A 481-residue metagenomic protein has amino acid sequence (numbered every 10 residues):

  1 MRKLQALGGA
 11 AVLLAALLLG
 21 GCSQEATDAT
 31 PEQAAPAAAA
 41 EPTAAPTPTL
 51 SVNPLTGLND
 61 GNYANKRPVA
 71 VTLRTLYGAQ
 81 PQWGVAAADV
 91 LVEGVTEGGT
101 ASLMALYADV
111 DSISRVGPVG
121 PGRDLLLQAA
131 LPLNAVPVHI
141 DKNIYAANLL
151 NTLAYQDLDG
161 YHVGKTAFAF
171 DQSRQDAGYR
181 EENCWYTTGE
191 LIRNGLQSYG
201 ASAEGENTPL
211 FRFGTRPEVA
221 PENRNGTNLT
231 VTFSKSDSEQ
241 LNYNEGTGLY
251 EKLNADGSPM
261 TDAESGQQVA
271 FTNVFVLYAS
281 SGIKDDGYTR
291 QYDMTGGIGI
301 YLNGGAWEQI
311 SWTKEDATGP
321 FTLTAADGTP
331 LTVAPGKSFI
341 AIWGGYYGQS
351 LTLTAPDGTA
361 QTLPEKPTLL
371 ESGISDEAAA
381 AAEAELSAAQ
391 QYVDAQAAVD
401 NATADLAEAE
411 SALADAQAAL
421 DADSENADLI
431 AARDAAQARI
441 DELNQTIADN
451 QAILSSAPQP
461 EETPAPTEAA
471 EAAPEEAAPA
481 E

Functional and structural regions predicted by a protein language model:
M1-G9: Bacterial N-terminal signal peptides that target proteins for export
L18-G21: C-terminal motif of bacterial Sec signal peptides marking the signal peptidase cleavage site
S23-E25: Bacterial signal peptide processing site
T27, A40, A44-P46, L443 (+2 more regions): Low-complexity intrinsically disordered segments
A29-V90, E97-A380: A surface/extracellular/periplasmic glyco- and lipid-processing/surface-interacting theme
V95, A129-A130, D141, A154 (+3 more regions): Sec/Tat-exported extracytoplasmic proteins
I374-E481: Extended amphipathic alpha-helical heptad-repeat regions
